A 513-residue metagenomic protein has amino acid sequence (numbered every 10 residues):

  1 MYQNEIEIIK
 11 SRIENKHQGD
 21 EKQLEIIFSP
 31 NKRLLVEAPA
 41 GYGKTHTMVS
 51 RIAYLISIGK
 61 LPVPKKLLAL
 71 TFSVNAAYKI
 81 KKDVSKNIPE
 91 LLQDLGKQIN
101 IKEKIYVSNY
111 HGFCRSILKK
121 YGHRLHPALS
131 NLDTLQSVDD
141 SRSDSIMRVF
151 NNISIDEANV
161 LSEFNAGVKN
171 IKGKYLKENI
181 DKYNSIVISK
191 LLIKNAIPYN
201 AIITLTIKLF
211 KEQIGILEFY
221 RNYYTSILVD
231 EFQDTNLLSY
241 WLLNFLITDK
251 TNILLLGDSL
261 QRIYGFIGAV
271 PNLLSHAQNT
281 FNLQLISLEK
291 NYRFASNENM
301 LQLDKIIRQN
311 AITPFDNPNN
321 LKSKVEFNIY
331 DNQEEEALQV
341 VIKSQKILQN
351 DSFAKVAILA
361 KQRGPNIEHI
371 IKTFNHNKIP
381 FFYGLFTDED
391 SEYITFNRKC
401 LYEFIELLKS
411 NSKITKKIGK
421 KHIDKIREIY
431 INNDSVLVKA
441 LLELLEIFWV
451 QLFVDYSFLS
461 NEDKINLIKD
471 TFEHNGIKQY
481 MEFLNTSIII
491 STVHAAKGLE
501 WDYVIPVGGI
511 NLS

Functional and structural regions predicted by a protein language model:
M1-H123: P-loop NTPase Walker
Y2-A40, H46-T47, A53, K66-L68 (+3 more regions): Accessory N-terminal region flanking or inserted into the helicase ATPase core in nucleic-acid motor proteins
P62-A77, I105, S323-F404, K417-Y456: Conserved RecA-like ASCE P-loop NTPase motor core of nucleic-acid helicases/translocases
E103, H111-I197, E428-E446, L452: Coupling/switch/interface segments within P-loop NTPase motor domains and analogous charged loops in nucleic-acid
E231: Walker B catalytic acidic pair
L238-L274: Signature of the SF2 helicase/ATPase Hel1-core->accessory helical subdomain module
Q261-P318, N328, R363: Conserved coupling/interface region of RecA-like P-loop/ASCE motor cores
E406-S513: Conserved helicase C-terminal RecA-like lobe
